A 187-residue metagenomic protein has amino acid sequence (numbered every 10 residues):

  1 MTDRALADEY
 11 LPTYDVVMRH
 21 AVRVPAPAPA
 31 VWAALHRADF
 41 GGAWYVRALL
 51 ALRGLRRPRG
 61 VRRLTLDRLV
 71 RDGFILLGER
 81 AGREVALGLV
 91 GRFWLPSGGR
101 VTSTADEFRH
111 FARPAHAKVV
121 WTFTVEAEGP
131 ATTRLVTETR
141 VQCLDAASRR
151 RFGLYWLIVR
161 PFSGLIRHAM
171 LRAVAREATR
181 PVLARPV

Functional and structural regions predicted by a protein language model:
M1-L66, V70-L77: Hydrophobic ligand-binding cavity/cleft-lining segments
M18, A38, G42, E84-G91 (+4 more regions): Glycine-rich, low-complexity intrinsically disordered segments
P29, F40, G91-W94, R140-Q142: Short, solvent-exposed loop/turn segments at secondary-structure junctions
W32-A34, G88, V136-E138: Beta-strand residues in well-ordered beta-sheet regions across diverse protein folds
V70-T132: Hydrophobic-ligand binding "helix-grip"
A105-F162, V174: Beta-strand/loop substructures that line and gate deep hydrophobic ligand-binding cavities in soluble
A173-V187: Short, highly charged C-terminal tails/helix-capping segments
